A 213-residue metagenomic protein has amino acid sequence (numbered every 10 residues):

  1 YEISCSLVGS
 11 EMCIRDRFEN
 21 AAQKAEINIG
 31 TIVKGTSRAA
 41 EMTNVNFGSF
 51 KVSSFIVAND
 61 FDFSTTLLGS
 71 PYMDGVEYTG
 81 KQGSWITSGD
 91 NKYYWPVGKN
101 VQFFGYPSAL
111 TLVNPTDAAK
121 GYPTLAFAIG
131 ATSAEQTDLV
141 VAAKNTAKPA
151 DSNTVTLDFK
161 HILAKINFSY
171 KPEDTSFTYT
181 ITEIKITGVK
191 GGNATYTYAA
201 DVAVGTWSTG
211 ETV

Functional and structural regions predicted by a protein language model:
Y1-I14: Short, small-residue-biased leader/transition segments that mark boundaries at the very start of proteins
L7, V141-K144, W207: A ubiquitous, low-specificity "background" feature that marks scattered single residues across proteins without
R15-K190, V213: Short, low-hydrophobicity acidic/polar segments
I184-V213: Contiguous ligand/interfacial binding patches
